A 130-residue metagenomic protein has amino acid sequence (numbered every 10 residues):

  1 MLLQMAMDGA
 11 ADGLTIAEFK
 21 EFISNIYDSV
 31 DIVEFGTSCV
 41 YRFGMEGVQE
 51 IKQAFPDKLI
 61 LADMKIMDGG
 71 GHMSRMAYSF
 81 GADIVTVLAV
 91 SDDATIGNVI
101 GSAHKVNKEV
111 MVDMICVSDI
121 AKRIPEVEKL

Functional and structural regions predicted by a protein language model:
M1-A62, I66-G71: Conserved N-terminal beta1-alpha1 strand-loop-helix module at the mouth
G69-L130: Conserved anion-binding
